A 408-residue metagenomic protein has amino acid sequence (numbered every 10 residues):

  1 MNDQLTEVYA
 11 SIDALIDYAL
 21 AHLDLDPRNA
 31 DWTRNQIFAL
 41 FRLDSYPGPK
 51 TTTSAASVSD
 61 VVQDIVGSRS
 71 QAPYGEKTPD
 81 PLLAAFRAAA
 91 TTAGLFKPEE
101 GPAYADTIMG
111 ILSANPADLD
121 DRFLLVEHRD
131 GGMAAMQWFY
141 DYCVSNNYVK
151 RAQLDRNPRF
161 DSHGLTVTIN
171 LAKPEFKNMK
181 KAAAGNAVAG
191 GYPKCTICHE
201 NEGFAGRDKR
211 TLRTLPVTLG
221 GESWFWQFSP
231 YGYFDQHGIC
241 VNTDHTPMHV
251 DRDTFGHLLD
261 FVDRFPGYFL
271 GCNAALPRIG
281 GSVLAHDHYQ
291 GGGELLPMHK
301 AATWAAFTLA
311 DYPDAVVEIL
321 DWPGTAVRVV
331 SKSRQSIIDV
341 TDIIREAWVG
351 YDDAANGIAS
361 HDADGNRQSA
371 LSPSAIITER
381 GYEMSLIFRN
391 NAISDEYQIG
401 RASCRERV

Functional and structural regions predicted by a protein language model:
M1-P247, P323, I338, A347-R407: Active-site microenvironments that recognize anionic phosphate/pyrophosphate groups
L5-T6, P27, Y289-G292, M298: Charged catalytic cores and adjacent phosphate/nucleic-acid-binding surfaces used for phosphate/nucleic-acid chemistry
T196-N201, L259, L270-C272, A301-W304 (+1 more regions): Short C-terminal domain-edge/linker segments immediately following a structured domain
T211-R213, T243-L270: Helical scaffold of the NTase/Pol beta-like nucleotidyltransferase catalytic core
W226, L270, D287-Y289: Hydrophobic faces of well-ordered beta-strands that scaffold small-molecule active sites in alpha/beta enzyme cores
Q236-H237, N242, G280-L296, S385-I387: Histidine-centered divalent-metal-coordination microenvironment in nucleic-acid enzymes
D253, V262-S282, G291-D352: Catalytic or ion-translocation cores adjacent to nucleophile or general acid/base/metal-coordination motifs in diverse
P277-A285, A363-A370: Beta-rich nucleic-acid/ligand-interaction surfaces
